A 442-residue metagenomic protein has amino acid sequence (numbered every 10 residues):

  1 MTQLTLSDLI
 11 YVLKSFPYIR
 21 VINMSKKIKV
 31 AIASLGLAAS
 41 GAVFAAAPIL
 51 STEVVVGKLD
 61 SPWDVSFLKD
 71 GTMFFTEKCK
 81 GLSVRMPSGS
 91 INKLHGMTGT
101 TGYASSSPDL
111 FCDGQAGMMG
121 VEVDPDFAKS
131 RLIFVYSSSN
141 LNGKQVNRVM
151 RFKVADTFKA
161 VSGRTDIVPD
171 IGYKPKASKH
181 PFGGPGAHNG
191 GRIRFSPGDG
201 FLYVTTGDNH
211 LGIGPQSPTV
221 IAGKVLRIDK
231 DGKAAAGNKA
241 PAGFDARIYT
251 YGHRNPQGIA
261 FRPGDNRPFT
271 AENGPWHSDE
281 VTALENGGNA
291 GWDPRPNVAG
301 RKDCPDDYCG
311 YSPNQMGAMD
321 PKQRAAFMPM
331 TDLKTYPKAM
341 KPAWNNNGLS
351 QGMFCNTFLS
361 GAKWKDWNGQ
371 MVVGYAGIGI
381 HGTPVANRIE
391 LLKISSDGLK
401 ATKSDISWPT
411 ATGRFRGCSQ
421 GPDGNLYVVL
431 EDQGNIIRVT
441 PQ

Functional and structural regions predicted by a protein language model:
L6-N23: Short, Lys/Arg-enriched N-terminal segments with co-localized hydrophobic residues within the first ~10-30 amino acids
M24-F44: Gram-negative bacterial Sec-dependent N-terminal signal peptides
A46-G212, N266-T270, G274, L349-D397 (+1 more regions): Acidic, Gly/Ser/Thr-rich repeat motifs that build Ca2+-stabilized beta-propeller blades
D60, R254, T412-G413: Short helix-initiation/N-cap motifs at beta->coil->alpha
G102-C112, A116-M118, D126-A128, D208-D405 (+1 more regions): Beta-propeller domain segments
G191-I193, G258, R416-C418: Short, surface-exposed beta-strand/loop micro-motifs that present aromatic residues
K400-Q420: Conserved blade-ending motifs and adjacent loop-strand segments that build the rim/top face of beta-propeller domains
